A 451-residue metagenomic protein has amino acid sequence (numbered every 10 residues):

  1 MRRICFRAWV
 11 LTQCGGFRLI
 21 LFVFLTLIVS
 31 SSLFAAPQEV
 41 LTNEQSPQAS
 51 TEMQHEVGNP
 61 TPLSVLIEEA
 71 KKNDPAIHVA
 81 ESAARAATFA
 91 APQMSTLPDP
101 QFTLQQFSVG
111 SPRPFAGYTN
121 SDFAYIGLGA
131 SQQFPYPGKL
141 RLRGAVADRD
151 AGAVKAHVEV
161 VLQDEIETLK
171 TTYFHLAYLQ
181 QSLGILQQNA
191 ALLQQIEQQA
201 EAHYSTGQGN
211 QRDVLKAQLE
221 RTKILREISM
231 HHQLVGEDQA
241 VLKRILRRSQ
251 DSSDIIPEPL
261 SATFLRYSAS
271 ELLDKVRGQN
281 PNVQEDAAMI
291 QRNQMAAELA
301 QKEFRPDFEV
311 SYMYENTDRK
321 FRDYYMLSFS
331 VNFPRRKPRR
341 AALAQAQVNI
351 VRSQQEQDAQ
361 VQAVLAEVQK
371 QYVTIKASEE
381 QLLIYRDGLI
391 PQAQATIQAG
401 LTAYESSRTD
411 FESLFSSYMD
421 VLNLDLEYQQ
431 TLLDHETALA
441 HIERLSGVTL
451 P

Functional and structural regions predicted by a protein language model:
R2-R3, G16-R18, S46, V161-R277 (+2 more regions): Periplasmic alpha-helical coiled-coil/stalk elements that build and connect Gram-negative outer-membrane
R2-R7, L11, L21, F34-H55 (+1 more regions): Acidic, low-complexity, intrinsically disordered peripheral segments
R18-S31: Bacterial N-terminal signal peptides
A35-Q101, Q106, Q133-F134, Q250-Q291 (+2 more regions): Bacterial Sec-pathway N-terminal export signals of envelope proteins
N43-P60, T103-F134, R143, I255-R266 (+1 more regions): Small/polar, glycine/serine/threonine/aspartate-rich low-complexity segments that form flexible
E68-H78, R85-P100, L128-A145, A156-Q163 (+6 more regions): A glycine-/polar-enriched beta->alpha junction
V79-M94, V161, E165-L186, Q195 (+5 more regions): Amphipathic alpha-helical coiled-coil segments
